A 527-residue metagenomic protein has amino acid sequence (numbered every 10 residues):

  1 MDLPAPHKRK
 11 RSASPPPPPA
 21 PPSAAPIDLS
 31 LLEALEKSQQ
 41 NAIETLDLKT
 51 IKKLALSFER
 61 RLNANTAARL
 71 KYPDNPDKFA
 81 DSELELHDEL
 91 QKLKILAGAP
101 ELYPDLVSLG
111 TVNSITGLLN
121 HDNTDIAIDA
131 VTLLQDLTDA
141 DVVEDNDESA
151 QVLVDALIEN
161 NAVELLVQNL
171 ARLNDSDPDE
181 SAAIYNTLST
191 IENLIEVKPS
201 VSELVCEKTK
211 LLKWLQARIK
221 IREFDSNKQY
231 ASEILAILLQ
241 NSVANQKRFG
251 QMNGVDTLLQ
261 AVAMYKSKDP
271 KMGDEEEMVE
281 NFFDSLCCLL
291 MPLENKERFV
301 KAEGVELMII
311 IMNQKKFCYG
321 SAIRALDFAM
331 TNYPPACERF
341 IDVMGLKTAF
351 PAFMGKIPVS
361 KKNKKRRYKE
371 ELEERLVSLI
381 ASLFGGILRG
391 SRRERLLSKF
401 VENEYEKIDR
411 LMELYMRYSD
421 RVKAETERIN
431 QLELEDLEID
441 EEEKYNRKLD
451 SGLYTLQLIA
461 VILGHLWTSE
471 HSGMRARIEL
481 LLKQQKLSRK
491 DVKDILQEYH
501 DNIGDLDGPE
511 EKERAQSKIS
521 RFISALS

Functional and structural regions predicted by a protein language model:
M1-L102, S108, T124, Q135 (+7 more regions): N-terminal "cap/leader" segments of large eukaryotic alpha-helical scaffolds
Q39-D88, K94-N169, L173-L188, L194-K213 (+7 more regions): Elongated alpha-helical scaffolds that mediate protein-protein interactions in large eukaryotic proteins, primarily
K71-S82, I115-D125, Q168-S181, W214-D225 (+6 more regions): Helix-loop junctions that connect tandem helical modules in alpha-solenoid scaffolds
L93-A97, A130-D141, T187-K198, A231-S242 (+8 more regions): Hydrophobic residues within the alpha-helices of tandem HEAT/HEAT-like
A182, E277, Y454: Residue-level signal for the nucleotide or nucleotide-sugar donor/cofactor binding architecture
C206, C287-C288, C318, C337 (+3 more regions): Generic recognition of cysteine residues
V305, I310-N313, F317-S321, A325 (+1 more regions): Structured C-terminal portions of repeat-based eukaryotic scaffold domains
D450-S527: C-terminal interaction modules of eukaryotic adaptor/scaffold proteins
